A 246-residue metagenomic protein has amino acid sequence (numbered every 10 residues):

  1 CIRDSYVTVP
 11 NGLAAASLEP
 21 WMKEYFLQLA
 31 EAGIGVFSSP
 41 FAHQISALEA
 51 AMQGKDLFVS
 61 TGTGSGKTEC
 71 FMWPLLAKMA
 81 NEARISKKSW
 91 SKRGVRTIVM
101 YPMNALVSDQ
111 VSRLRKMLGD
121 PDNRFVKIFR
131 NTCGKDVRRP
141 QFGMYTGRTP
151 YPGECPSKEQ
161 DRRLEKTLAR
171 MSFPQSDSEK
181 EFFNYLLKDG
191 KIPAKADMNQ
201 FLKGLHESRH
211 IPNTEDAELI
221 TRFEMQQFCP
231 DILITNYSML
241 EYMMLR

Functional and structural regions predicted by a protein language model:
C1-I2: Short, small-residue-biased leader/transition segments that mark boundaries at the very start of proteins
S5-S60, C70-W73: Conserved pre-motif I regulatory segment
Y6-M22, I85-G94, Y101, A105-L233 (+1 more regions): A substrate-engagement module of RecA-like helicase motors
A47, K67-C70, A105, M239: Short hydrophobic/aromatic residue motifs in ordered secondary structure
E49-D56, E69-K92, R113-K116: Walker A/P-loop NTP-binding motif
L57-V59, T97, D231: Conserved beta-strand position immediately N-terminal to the Walker
T63-S65: ATP-binding Walker
